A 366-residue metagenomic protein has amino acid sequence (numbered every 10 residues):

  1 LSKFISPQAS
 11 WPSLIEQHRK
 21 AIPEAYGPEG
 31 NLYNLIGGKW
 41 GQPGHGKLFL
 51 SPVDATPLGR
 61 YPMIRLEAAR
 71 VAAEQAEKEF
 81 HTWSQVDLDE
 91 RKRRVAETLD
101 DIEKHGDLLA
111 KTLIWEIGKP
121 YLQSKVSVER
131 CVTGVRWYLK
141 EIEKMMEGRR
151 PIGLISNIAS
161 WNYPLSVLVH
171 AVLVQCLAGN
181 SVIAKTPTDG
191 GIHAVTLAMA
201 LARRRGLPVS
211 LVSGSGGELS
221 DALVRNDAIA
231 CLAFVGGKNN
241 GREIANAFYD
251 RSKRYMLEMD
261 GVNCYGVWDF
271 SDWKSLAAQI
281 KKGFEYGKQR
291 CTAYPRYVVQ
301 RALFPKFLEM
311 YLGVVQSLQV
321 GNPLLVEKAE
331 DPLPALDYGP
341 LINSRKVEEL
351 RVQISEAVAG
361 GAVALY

Functional and structural regions predicted by a protein language model:
L1-M146, S317, K328-A335: N-terminal Rossmann-like NAD(P)+-binding subdomain of aldehyde/semialdehyde dehydrogenases
G38, A55, A76, R91 (+9 more regions): Residue-level signal for inorganic ion chemistry
M63-L66, N162-Y163, Y286, R290: Glycine-rich phosphate/pyrophosphate-binding beta-alpha loops
I64, E116, V126-R130, T188-D189 (+5 more regions): Short beta->alpha linker loops
E67-E74, K78-H81, Q85, D89 (+10 more regions): Replace "anionic and nucleotidyl ligands
R91, K185-T186, R296: Short, cationic motifs built from Arg/Lys/His that form the positively charged side of catalytic pockets
E143-S275: Rossmann-like NAD(P) dinucleotide-binding subdomain of oxidoreductase/dehydrogenase enzymes
R204-R205, C231, N239-Y366: ALDH superfamily catalytic-core signature
